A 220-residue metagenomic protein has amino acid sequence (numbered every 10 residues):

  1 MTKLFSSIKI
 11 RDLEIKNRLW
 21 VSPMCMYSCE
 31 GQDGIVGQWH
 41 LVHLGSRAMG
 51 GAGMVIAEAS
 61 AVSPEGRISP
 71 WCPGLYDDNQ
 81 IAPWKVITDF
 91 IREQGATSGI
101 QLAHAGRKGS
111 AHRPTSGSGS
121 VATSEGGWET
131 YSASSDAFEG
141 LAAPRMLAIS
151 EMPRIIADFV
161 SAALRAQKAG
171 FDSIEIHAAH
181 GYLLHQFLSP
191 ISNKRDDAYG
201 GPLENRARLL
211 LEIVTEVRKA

Functional and structural regions predicted by a protein language model:
M1-P23, I91: N-terminal amphipathic alpha-helix/helix-capping segment at the start of soluble metabolic enzymes
S6, L19-S22, V55-A57, S98-L102 (+1 more regions): Hydrophobic faces of well-ordered beta-strands that scaffold small-molecule active sites in alpha/beta enzyme cores
V21, R47, G51, I91 (+3 more regions): Conserved, mostly hydrophobic/aromatic
G31-S46, P73-E93, S110-S120, I149-L164 (+1 more regions): Glycine-rich anion/phosphate-binding loops
H40-S63, K168-S173: Catalytic domains of carbohydrate-active enzymes, especially glycoside hydrolases
I56-I81, L102-S120, E175-G201: Glycine-rich, proline-tolerant flexible connector loops at the mouths of alpha/beta enzymes
P73-G99, P190-A220: Alpha-helix-loop-beta-strand connector modules within alpha/beta enzyme cores
A103-F171: Non-globular sequence segments
